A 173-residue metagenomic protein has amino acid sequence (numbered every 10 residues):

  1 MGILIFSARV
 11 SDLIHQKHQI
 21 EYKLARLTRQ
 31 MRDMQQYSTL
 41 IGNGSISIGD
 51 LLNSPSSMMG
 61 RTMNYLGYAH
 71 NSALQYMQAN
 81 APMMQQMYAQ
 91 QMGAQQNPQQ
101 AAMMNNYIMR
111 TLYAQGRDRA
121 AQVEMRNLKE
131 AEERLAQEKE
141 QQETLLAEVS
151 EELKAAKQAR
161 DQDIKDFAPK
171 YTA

Functional and structural regions predicted by a protein language model:
M1-D50, Q96-A173: Amphipathic alpha-helical polymerization modules
Q35-L74: Extended alpha-helical coiled-coil "stalk/arm" regions that act as elongated linkers or oligomerization scaffolds
R61-A121: Amphipathic alpha-helical assembly segments
